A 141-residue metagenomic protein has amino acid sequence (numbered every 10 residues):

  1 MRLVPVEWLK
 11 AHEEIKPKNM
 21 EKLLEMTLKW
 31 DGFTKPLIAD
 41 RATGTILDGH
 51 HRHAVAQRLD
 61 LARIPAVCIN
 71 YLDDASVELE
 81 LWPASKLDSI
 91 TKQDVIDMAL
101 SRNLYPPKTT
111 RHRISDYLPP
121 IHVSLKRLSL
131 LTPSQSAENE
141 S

Functional and structural regions predicted by a protein language model:
M1-A42, L47, H53-S141: Short, charged/polar connector segments at secondary-structure boundaries
